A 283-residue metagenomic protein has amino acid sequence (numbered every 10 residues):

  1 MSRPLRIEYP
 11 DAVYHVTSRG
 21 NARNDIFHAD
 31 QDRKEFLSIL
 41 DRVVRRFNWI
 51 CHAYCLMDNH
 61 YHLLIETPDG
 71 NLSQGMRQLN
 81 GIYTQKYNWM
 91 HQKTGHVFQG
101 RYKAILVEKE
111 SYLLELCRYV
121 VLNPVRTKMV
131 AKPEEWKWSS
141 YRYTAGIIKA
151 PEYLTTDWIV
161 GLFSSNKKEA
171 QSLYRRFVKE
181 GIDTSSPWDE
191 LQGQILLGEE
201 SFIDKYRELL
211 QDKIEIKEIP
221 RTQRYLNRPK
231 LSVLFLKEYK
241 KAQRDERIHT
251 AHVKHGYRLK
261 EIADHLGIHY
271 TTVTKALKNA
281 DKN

Functional and structural regions predicted by a protein language model:
M1-A53, M57, E66-N283: Short Pro-Cys-Gly-centered "Cys-loop" motif that presents a nucleophilic cysteine in a tight turn
H62-L63: Amphipathic alpha-helical hairpins
